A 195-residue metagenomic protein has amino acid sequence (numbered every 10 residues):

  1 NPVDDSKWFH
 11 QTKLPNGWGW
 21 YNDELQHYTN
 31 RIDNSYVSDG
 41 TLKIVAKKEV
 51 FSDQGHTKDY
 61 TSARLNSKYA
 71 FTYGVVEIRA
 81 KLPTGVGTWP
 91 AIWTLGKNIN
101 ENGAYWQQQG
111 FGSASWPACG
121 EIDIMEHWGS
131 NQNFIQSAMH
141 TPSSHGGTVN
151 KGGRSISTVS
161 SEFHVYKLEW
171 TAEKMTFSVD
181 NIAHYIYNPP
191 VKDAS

Functional and structural regions predicted by a protein language model:
N1-S195: GH16 jelly-roll
